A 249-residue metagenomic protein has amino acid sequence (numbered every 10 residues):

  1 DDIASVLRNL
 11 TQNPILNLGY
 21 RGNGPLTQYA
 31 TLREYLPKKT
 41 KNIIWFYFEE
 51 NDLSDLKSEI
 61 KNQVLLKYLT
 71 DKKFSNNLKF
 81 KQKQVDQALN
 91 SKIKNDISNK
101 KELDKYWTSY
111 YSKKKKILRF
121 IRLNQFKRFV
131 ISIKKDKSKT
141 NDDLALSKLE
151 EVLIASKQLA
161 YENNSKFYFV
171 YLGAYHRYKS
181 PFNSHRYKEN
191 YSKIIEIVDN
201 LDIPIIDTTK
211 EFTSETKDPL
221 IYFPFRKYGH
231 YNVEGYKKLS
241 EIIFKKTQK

Functional and structural regions predicted by a protein language model:
D1-N42, E49: Membrane-embedded segments
S5-N9, A30, E151-I154, Q158 (+5 more regions): Solvent-exposed, polar/charged alpha-helical surfaces in well-ordered, non-transmembrane soluble domains, broadly
Q12-P14, K38-I43, Y161-Y168, L201-I203: Loop/turn elements at helix/coil->beta-strand transitions in domains of secreted/extracellular proteins
I15, I221-F225: Membrane-interface helix/loop caps of multi-pass membrane proteins
Q28, I43, A160, D207-T209 (+2 more regions): Generic structural signal for small/hydrophobic residues in well-ordered secondary structure, especially within
F48-I195, I203, T208-T216, L220: Serine-dependent acyl-ester chemistry module
P224-K249: Histidine-centered active-site loop/cap adjacent to the catalytic His in serine esterases/O-acetyl transfer systems
